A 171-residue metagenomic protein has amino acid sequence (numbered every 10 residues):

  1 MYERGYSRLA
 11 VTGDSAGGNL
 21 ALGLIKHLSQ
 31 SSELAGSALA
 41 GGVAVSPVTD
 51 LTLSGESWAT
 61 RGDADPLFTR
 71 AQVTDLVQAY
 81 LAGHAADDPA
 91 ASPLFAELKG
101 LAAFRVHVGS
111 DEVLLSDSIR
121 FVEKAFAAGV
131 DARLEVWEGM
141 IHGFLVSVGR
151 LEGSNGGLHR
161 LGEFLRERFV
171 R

Functional and structural regions predicted by a protein language model:
M1-R171: Alpha/beta-hydrolase superfamily serine-hydrolase fold, recognizing
